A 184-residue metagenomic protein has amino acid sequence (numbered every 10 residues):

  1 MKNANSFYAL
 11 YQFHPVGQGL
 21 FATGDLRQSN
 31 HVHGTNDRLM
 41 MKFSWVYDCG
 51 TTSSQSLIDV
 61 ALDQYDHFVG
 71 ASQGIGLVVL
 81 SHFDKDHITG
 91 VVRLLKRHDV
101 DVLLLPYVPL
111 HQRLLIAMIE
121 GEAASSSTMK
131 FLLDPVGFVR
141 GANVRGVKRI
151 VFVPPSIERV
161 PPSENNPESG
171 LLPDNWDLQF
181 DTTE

Functional and structural regions predicted by a protein language model:
K2-A9, V16, H98-E184: Flexible, acidic/histidine-containing loops and adjacent segments that form or flank the divalent-metal
K2-H67, S72-Q73: Conserved beta-strand hairpin/beta-sheet module of binuclear metal-dependent hydrolase folds, prominently
G17-L20, Q28, T51-S53, H82-H87 (+2 more regions): Short, flexible loop/turn elements at secondary-structure junctions
A22-D25, S56-I58, H87-V92, Q112-E120 (+1 more regions): A short acidic (Asp/Glu
G24, Y47, V78, V139 (+1 more regions): Generic structural hydrophobic/aromatic packing signal, biased to beta-strands
D25, D37, D48, D59 (+7 more regions): Acidic-enriched, low-complexity/disordered segments with a strong bias for Aspartate over Glutamate
S54-F68, I88-V91, E120-V139: Well-ordered, non-membrane alpha-helical segments in soluble/globular domains
S56-L105: Active-site metal-binding motif and surrounding structural segment of the metallo-beta-lactamase
